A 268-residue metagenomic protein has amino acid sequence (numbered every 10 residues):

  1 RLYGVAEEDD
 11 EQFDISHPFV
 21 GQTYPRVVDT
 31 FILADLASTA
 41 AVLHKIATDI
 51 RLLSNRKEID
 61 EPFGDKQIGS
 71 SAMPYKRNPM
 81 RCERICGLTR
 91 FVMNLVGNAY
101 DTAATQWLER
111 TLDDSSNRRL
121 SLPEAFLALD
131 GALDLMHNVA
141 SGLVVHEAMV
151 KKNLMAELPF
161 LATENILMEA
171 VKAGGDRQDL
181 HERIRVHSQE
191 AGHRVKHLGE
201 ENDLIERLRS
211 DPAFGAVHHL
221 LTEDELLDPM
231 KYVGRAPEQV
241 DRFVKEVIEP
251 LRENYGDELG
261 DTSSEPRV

Functional and structural regions predicted by a protein language model:
R1-T105: Internal glycine-rich alpha/beta core junctions
I68-V268: Catalytic-core signal marking the mid-to-C-terminal active-site face
